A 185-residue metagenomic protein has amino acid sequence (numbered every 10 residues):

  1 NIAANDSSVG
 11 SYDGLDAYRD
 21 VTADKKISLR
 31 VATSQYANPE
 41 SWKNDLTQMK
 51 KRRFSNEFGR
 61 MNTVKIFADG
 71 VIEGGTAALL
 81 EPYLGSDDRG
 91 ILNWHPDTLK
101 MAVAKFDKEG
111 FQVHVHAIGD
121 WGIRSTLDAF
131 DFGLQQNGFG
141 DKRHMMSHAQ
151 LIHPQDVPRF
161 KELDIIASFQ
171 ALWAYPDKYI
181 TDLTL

Functional and structural regions predicted by a protein language model:
N1-A3: Short acidic/polar active-site loop segments enriched in Thr and Asp
S7-D120, R124, R159-L172: Metal-coordinating catalytic core of metallo-dependent amide/deamination hydrolases
D13-A17, I123-D131, P158, D177-T184: Histidine/acidic-residue-rich catalytic or RNA/ligand-binding cores of hydrolases and nuclease-related proteins
K105, D128-Q136: Conserved helix-loop functional segments at active or binding sites
V115, T126, N137-F139, K178-Y179: Extended hydrophobic-aromatic, low-complexity segments
Q135-K142, P158, I166: Catalytic pocket-lining loop regions of alpha/beta-barrel enzymes, especially the amidohydrolase/enolase/GH5 lineages
K142-H153: Aromatic- and carboxylate-enriched substrate-binding clefts and catalytic-loop regions of carbohydrate-active enzymes
L151-L185: Active-site-adjacent C-terminal substructures of enzyme catalytic domains
